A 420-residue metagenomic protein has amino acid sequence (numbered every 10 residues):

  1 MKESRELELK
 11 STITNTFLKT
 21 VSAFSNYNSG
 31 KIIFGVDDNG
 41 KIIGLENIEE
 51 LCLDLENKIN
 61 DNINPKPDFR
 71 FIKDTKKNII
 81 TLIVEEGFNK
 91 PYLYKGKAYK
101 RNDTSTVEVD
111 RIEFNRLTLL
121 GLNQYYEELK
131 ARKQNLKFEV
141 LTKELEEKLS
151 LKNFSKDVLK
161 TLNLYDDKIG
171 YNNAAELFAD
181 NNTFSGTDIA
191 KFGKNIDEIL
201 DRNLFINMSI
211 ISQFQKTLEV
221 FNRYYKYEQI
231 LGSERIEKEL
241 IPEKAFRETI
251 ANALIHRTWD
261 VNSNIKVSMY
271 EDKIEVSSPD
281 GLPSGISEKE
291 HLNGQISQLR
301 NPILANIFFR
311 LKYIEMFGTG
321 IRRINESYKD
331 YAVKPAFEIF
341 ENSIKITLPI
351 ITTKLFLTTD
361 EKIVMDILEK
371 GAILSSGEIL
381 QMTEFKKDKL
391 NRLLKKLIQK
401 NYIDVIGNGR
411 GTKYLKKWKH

Functional and structural regions predicted by a protein language model:
M1-I32, V36-T81, F88-K90, K95-A98: Polybasic/polar functional segments that serve as interface/processing modules
N62, K66-L136, V261-N264, E315-G318 (+2 more regions): Intrinsically disordered, low-complexity regulatory tails
D103-S263, S268-G285, K289-S297, G320: Active-site helix-to-loop segments that bind/position phosphate- or nucleotide-bearing substrates and donors across
E290-Y331, K362: ATP phosphate-binding glycine-rich loop and adjacent ATP-lid/helix-beta elements within ATP-binding kinase/ATPase
I351, T358, V405-H420: Short, cationic-aromatic polyanion-contact patches
F356-F385: Short amphipathic alpha-helical interface segments
Q381, I398-Q399: Alpha-helical residues within the helix-turn-helix
E384-K396: Short amphipathic alpha-helical interaction segments
